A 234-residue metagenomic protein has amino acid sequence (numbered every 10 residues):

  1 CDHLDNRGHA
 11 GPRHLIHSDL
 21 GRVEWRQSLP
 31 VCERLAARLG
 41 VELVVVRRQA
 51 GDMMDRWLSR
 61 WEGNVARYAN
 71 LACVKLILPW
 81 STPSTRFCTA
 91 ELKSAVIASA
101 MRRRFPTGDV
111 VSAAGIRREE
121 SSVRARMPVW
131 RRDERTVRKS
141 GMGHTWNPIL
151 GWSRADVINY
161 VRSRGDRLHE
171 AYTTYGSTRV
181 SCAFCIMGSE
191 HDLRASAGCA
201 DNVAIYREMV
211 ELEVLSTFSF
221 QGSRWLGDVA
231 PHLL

Functional and structural regions predicted by a protein language model:
C1-L234: Nucleotide-activated chemistry modules centered on ATP-dependent adenylation/adenylyltransferase
